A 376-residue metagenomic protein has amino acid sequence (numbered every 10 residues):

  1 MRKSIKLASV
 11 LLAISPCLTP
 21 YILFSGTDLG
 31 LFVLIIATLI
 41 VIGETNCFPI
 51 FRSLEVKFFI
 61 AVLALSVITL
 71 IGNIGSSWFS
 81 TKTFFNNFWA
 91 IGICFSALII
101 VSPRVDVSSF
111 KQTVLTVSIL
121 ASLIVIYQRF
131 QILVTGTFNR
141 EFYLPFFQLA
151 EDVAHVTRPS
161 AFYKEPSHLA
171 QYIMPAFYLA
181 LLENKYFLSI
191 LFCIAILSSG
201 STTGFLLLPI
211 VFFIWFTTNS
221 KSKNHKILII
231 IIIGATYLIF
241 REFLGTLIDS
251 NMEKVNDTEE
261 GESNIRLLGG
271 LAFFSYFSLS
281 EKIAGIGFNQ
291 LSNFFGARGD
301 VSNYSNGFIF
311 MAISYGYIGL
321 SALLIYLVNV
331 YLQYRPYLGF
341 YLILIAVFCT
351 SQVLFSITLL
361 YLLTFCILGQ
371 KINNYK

Functional and structural regions predicted by a protein language model:
K3-P20, I35-G92, Y341-V347: N-terminal hydrophobic segments of proteins, predominantly signal-anchor/transmembrane helices of inner/organellar
Y21-V33, G72, W78-N87, Y163-A170 (+3 more regions): Helix-loop-helix junctions and helix-breaking kinks within/between transmembrane helices of multi-pass membrane
L34-I42, Y341-C349, L354-K376: Transmembrane alpha-helices of multi-pass inner-membrane enzymes
L39-C47, N73-I126, L323-L327: Transmembrane alpha-helical segments and their membrane-water interfaces
V56, K223-L228, M311-V347, Q370: Hydrophobic transmembrane alpha-helices and their immediate junctions
L70-N73, L123, Y127, T218-D257 (+1 more regions): A membrane-periplasm/extracellular boundary helix in multi-pass inner-membrane enzymes that assemble envelope glycans
K111-F138, E151-H155, A161-G200, F205-T217: Alpha-helical transmembrane segments of multi-pass inner-membrane proteins
L247-Y315: Long extracytoplasmic/lumenal interhelical loops at the membrane interface of multi-pass membrane proteins
